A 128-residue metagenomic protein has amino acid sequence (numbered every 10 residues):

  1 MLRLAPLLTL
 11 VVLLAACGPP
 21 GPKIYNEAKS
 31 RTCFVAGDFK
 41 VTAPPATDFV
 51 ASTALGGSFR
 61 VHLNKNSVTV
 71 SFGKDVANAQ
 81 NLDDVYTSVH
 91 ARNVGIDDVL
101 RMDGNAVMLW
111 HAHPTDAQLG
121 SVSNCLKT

Functional and structural regions predicted by a protein language model:
M1-P6: Bacterial N-terminal signal peptides that target proteins for export
L13-A16: C-terminal motif of bacterial Sec signal peptides marking the signal peptidase cleavage site
G18-P20: Bacterial signal peptide processing site
V35-V50, K127-T128: Short secondary-structure junctions
T47-N66: Secretory pathway targeting signatures of secreted, lumenal, and periplasmic proteins
D48-S52, Q80-D98: An anionic, turn-rich surface loop/hairpin at beta-sheet edges that serves as a generic interaction/coordination patch
V61-Q80, A106: A short acidic-to-branched-hydrophobic micro-motif
H90-T128: A short, solvent-exposed beta-edge/loop patch
